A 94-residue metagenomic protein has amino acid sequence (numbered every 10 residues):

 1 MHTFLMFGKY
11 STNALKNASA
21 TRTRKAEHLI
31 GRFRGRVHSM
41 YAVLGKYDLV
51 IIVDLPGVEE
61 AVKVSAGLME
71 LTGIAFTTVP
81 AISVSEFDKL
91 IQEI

Functional and structural regions predicted by a protein language model:
M1-I94: A compositional/biophysical signature of low hydrophobicity enriched in polar/charged and small residues
